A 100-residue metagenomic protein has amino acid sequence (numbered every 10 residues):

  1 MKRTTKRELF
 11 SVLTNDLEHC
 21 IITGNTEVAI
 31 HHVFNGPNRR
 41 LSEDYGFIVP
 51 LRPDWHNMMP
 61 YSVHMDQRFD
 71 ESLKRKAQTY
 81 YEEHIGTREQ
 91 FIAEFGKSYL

Functional and structural regions predicted by a protein language model:
M1-H19, R40-D44: Short, charged surface segments at domain edges that flank catalytic/cofactor-binding sites
T4-T5, T14, T23-T26, T79 (+1 more regions): Residue-identity detector for threonine
H19-P50, M59-M65: Histidine-centered nuclease catalytic patch
R40-F47, N57-L100: Polybasic, low-complexity binding patches
